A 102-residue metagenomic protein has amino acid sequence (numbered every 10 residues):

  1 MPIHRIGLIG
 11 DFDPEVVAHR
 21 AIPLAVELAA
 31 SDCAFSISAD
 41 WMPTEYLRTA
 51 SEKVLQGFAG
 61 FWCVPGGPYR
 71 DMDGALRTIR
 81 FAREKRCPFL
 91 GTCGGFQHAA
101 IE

Functional and structural regions predicted by a protein language model:
M1-E102: N-terminal beta1-alpha1 cap of cysteine-dependent amidohydrolase-like domains
